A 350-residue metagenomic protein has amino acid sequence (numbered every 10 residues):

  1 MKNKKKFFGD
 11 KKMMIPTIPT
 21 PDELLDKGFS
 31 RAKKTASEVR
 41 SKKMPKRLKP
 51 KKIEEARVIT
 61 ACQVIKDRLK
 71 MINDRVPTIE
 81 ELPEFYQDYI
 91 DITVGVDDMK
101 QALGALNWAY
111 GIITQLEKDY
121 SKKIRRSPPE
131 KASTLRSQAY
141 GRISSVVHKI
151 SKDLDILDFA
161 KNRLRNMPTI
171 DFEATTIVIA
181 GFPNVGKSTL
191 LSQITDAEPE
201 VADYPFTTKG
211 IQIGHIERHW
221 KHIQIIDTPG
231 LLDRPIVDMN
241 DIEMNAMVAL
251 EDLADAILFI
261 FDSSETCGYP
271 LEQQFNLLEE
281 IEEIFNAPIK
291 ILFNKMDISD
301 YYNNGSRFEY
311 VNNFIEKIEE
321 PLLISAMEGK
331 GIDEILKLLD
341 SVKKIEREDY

Functional and structural regions predicted by a protein language model:
M1-A109: N-terminal accessory targeting/assembly segments
L103-D158: Charged, amphipathic alpha-helical linker segments immediately N-terminal to NTP-binding catalytic cores
F159-I170: Pre-Walker A adenine-sensing motif
T169-F172, I194-Q224, T228-V248, L271 (+1 more regions): Switch I (effector-binding) loop of TRAFAC-class P-loop GTPase G-domains
K187: Conserved lysine of the Walker
L190-L191: Post-Walker A alpha-helix
D238-E265, N276-F285: Inter-motif core of Ras-like GTPase G domains
A287-K290, D297-Y350: Canonical P-loop GTPase G-domain recognition
